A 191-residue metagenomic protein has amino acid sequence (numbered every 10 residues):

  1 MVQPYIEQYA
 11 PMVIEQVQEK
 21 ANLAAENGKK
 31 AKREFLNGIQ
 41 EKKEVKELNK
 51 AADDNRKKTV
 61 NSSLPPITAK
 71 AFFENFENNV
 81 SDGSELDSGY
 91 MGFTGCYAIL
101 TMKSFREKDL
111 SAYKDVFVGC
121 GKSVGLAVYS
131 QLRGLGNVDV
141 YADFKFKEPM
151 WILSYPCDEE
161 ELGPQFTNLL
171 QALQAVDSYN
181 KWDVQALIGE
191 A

Functional and structural regions predicted by a protein language model:
M1-K122, E160-Q165, E190-A191: GIY-YIG nuclease catalytic motif and its immediate N-terminal context
N22, E26, E41, R133 (+2 more regions): Generic surface-pattern signal
G89-Y90, D143-K145: Short glycine/proline-enriched loop/turn "hinge" motifs that connect secondary-structure elements and lie
E107-D143: GIY-YIG-like beta-to-alpha core
G125-A127, F144-E148, Y179-V184: Short, surface-exposed, polar/charged, turn-prone segments marking secondary-structure boundaries
K147-P156: E2/UBC-UEV (E2-variant) core
Y155-A191: Structure-specific nucleic-acid interaction/processing domains
